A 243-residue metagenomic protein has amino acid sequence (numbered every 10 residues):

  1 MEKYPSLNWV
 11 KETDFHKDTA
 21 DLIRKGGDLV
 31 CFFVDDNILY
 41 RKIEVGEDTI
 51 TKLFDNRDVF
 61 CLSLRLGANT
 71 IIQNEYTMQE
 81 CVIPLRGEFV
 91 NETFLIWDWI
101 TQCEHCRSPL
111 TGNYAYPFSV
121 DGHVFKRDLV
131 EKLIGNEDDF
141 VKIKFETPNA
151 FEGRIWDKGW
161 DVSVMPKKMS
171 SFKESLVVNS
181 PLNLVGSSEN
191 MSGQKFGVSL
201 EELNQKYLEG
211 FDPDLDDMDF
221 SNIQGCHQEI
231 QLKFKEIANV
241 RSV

Functional and structural regions predicted by a protein language model:
M1-K11: Acidic donor-binding segment of Leloir-type glycosyltransferases
W9-D21, Y40-R41: A short, glycine-/small-residue-rich helix N-cap motif at loop->alpha-helix starts within glycosyltransferase
T19-V30: Active-site nucleotide-sugar/metal-binding loop of Leloir-type enzymes
D28-I38: Short beta-strand-to-loop acidic/aromatic patch adjacent to the donor-nucleotide binding site
K42-I72: Conserved donor-nucleotide/metal-binding helix-loop-beta segment in metal-dependent transferases, i.e., the alpha-helix
C81-N113: Short, flexible, basic/aromatic active-site loop/helix in glycosyltransferases
A115-G135: Conserved nucleotide-sugar donor-binding and metal-coordinating catalytic region shared by glycosyltransferases
D128, K132-V243: C-terminal catalytic/acceptor-binding lobe
